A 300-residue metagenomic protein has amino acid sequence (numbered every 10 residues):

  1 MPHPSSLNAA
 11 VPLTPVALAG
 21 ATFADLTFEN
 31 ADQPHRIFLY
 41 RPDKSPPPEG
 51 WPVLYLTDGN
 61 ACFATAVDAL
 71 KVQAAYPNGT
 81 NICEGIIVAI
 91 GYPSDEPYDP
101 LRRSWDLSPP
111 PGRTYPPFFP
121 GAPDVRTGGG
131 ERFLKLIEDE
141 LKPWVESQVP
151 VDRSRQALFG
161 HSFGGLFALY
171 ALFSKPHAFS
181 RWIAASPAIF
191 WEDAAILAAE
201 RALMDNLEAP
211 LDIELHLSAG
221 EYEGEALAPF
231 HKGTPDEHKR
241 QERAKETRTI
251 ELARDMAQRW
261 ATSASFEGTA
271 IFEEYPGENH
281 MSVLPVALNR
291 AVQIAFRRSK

Functional and structural regions predicted by a protein language model:
M1-P52, G85-I86: A domain-start/cap signature at the N-terminus of enzymes
F63-L134: Active-site machinery of serine-nucleophile hydrolases
K135-R153: Conserved acidic catalytic loop of the alpha/beta-hydrolase fold
V149-H161, W182: Alpha/beta-hydrolase fold nucleophile elbow
G160-G164, A168: Gly/Ala-rich beta-loop-alpha elbow adjacent to hydrolase catalytic centers
H177-I189, E214-H216: A conserved short beta-strand
F190-E267, E274: The feature captures the conserved acid-bearing segment of alpha/beta-hydrolase catalytic domains
Y275-M281: Histidine-bearing beta->alpha loop at or near hydrolase active sites
